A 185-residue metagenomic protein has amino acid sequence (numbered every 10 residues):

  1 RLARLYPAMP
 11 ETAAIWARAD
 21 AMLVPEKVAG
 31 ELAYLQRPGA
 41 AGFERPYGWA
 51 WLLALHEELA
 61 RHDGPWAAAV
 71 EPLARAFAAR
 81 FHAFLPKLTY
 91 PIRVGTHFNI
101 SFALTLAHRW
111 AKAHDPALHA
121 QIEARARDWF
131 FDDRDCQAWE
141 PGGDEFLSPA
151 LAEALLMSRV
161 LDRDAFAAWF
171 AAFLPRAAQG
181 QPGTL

Functional and structural regions predicted by a protein language model:
L2, A19, L59, A126-W129 (+2 more regions): Alpha-helical solenoid scaffolds that mediate protein-protein interactions, centered on TPR/SEL1-like repeats but also
L2-A107: Extended ligand-binding groove/face enriched in aromatic
R4, E58-R61, R109-A113, D128 (+1 more regions): Positions within ordered alpha-helical repeat solenoids
K27-E31, P149-E153, M157, R163: Carbohydrate-active enzyme catalytic cores, enriched for enzymes that act on polyanionic acidic polysaccharides
R80-L151: Loop-centered beta-sheet repeat module
Q121, P141-D144, D162-L174: Short acidic alpha-helical/loop segments enriched in Asp/Glu that coordinate divalent cations
F130-D133, S158-A165, A177: Alpha-helix capping/termination and helix-coil
D135, F170-L185: Non-catalytic carbohydrate-binding regions of carbohydrate-active enzymes
